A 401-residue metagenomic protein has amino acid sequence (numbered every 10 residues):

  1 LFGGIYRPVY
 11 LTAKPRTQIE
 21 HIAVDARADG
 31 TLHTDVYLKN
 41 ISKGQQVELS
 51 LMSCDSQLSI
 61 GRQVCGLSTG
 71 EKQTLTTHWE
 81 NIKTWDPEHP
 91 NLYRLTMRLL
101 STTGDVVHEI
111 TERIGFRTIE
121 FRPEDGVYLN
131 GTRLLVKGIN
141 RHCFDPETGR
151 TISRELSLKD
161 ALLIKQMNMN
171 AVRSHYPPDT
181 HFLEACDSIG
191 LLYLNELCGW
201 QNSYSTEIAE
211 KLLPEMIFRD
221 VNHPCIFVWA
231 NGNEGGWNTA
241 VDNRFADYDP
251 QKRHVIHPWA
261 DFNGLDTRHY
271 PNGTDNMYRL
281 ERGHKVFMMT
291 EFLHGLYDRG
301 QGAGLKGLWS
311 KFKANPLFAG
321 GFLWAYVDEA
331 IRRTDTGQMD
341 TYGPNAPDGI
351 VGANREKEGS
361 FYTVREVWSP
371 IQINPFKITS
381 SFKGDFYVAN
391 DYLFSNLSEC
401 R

Functional and structural regions predicted by a protein language model:
L1-T180, E184-S188, Y193, A209-E215 (+5 more regions): Secreted/periplasmic carbohydrate-active enzymes, especially glycoside hydrolases
A161-Q166, N170-G359: Substrate-binding/catalytic cleft of secreted carbohydrate-active enzymes, primarily glycoside hydrolases
